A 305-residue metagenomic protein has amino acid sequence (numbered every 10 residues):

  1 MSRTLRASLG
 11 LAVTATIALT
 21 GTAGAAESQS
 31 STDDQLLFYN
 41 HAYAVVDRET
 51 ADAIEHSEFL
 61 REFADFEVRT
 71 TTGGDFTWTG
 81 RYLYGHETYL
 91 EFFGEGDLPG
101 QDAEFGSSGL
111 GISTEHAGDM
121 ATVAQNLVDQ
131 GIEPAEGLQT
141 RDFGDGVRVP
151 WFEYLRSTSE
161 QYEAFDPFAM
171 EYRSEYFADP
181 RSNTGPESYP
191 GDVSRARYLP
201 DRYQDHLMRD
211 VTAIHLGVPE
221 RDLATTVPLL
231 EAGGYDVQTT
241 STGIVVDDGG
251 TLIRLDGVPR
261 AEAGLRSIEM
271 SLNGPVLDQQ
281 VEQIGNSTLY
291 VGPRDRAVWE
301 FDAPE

Functional and structural regions predicted by a protein language model:
M1-S28: Secretory targeting and sorting signals
T32-A53, H206-P219: Terminal, regulation- and interaction-focused segments at domain boundaries
N40-V46, S108-T114, I214-L216, R266-M270: Short cationic amphipathic helices and targeting signals
T50, E115-D119, P219-D222, N273-V276: Helix N-cap motif at beta-to-alpha junctions
A51-E67, V123-D129, E220-V237: Amphipathic alpha-helical segments
R61, F66-S108: Glycine/small-residue-rich interface belts in oligomeric ring/scaffold proteins and their assembly partners
G94-V123, L127, P134-E136: Hydrophobic/aromatic-rich structural module bridging two neighboring secondary-structure elements via a short loop
Q125-R209, V218, G233-E305: Vicinal oxygen chelate
